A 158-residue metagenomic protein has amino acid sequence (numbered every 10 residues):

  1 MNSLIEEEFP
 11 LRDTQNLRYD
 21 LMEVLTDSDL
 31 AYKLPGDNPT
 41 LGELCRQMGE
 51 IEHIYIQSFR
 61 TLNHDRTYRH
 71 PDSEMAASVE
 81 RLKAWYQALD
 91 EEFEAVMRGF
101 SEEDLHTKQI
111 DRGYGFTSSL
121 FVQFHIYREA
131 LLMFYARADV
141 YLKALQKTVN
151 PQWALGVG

Functional and structural regions predicted by a protein language model:
S3-E6: Short Lys/Arg-rich basic patches
E8-R12, N16-Y19, D27-P71, D111-G158: Short, contiguous alpha-helical
E74-D111, S118-R137: Acidic/histidine-rich alpha-helical segments that form the ligand environment of transition-metal centers
